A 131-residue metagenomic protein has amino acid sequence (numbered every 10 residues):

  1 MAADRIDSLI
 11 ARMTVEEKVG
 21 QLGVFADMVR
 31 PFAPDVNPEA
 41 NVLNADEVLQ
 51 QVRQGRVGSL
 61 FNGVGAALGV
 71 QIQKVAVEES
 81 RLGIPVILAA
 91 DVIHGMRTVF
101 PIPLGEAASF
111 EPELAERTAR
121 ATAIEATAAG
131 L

Functional and structural regions predicted by a protein language model:
M1-L131: N-terminal beta-rich core of secreted/periplasmic extracellular enzymes
